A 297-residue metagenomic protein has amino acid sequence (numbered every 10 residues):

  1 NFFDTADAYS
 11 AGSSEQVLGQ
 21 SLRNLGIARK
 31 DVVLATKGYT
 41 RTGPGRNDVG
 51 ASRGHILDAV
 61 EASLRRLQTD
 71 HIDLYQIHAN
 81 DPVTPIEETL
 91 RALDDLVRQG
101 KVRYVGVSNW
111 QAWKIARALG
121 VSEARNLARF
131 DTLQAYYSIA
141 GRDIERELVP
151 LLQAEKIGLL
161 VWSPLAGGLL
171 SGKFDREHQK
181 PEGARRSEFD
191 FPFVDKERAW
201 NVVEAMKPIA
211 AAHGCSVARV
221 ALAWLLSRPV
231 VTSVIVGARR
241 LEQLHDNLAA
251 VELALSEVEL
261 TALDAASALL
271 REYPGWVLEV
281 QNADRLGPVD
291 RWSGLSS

Functional and structural regions predicted by a protein language model:
N1-F2, I27-V32, T69-D73, Q99-R103 (+4 more regions): Short, well-ordered coil/turn segments that N-cap beta-strands
N1-V32, R98: N-terminal binding-site loop/beta-alpha segment at the start of enzyme catalytic domains that lines or forms
F3, L18, L34, S63 (+10 more regions): Conserved, mostly hydrophobic/aromatic
T5, T36, L74-I77, V107 (+3 more regions): Conserved beta-strand positions
E15, G19-L22, V60-L64, L90-D94 (+6 more regions): Generic structural signal for well-ordered alpha-helices, preferentially at hydrophobic/aromatic core positions
R41-D143, E147: Glycine/proline-rich, positively charged, aromatic-decorated active-site loop/lid region on the catalytic face
I144-E182, S216: Aromatic-lined glycan-binding groove of carbohydrate-active enzymes
H178-A212, S227-V231, H245-S297: Terminal-tail/helix-coil boundary detector
